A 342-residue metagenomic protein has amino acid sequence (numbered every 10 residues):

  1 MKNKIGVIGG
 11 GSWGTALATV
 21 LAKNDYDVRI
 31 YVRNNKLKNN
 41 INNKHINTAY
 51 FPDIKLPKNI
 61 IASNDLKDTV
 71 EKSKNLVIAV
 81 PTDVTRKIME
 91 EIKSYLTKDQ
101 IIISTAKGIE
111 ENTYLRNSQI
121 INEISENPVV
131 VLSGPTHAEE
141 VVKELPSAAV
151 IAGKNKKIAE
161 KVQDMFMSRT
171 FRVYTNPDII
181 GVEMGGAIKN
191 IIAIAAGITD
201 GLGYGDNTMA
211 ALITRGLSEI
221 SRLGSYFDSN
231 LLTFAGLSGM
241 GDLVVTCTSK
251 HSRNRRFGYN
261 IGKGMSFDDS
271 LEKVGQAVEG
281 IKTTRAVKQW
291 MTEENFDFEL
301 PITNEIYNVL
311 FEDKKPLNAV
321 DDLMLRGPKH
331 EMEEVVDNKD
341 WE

Functional and structural regions predicted by a protein language model:
M1-I54, I60-N64, E91: NAD(P)+-binding Rossmann beta1-loop-alpha1 motif at the extreme N-terminus of oxidoreductases
G11, T15, N35, S63 (+19 more regions): Electropositive phosphate-/nucleotide-binding environments in soluble metabolic enzymes
L56, S63-P146, V162: Rossmann-like NAD(P)(H) cofactor-binding subdomain of soluble oxidoreductases
V84, Y95, E123-N127, P146-T233: Internal alpha-helical scaffold of NAD(P)-dependent oxidoreductase catalytic cores
S104, P128-S133, V173-P177, L300-I302: General beta-strand structural signal in soluble alpha/beta enzymes
A196-G197, S225-A235, G239-E342: NAD(P)-dependent Rossmann-like dehydrogenase/reductase catalytic/cofactor-binding core
